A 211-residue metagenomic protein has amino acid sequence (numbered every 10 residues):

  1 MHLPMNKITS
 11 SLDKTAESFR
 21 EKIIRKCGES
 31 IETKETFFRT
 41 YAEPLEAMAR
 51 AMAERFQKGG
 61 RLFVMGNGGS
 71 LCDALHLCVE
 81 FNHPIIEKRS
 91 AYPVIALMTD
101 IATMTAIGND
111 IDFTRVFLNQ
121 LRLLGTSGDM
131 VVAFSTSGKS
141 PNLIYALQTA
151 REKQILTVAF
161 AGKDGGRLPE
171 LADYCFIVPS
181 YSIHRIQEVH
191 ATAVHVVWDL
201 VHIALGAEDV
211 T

Functional and structural regions predicted by a protein language model:
M1-T40: Generic N-terminal amphipathic, Lys/Arg-enriched alpha-helix
A51-G125: Glycine-rich, small/polar surface segments that engage phosphate groups of diverse ligands
G59-G60, G128, Q154-I155: Glycine-centered short loops/turns at secondary-structure junctions
S70-L75, K139-A146, L168: Short glycine/serine/threonine-rich phosphate/pyrophosphate-binding segments that cradle anionic phosphate groups
M98, S135, A161, F176-H184: Short beta->alpha connector loops at strand-helix junctions that form conserved, small/polar/Pro-enriched
L123, H184-T211: A charged, well-structured terminal subsegment
V131, T157, C175-F176: Short, well-ordered beta-strand core segments
F160-A172: Short, glycine/polar-rich helix-capping loops at beta-to-alpha or helix-loop-helix junctions that flank or form
